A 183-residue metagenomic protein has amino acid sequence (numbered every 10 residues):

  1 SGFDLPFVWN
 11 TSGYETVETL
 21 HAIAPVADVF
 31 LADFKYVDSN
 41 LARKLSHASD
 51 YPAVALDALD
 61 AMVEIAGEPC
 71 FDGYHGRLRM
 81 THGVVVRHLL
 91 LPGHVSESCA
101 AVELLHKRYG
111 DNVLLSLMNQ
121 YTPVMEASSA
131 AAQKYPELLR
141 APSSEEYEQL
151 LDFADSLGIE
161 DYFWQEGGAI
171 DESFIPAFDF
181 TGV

Functional and structural regions predicted by a protein language model:
S1-C70, W164: Core AdoMet radical
P69-V183: Auxiliary Fe-S-binding modules of radical SAM enzymes
